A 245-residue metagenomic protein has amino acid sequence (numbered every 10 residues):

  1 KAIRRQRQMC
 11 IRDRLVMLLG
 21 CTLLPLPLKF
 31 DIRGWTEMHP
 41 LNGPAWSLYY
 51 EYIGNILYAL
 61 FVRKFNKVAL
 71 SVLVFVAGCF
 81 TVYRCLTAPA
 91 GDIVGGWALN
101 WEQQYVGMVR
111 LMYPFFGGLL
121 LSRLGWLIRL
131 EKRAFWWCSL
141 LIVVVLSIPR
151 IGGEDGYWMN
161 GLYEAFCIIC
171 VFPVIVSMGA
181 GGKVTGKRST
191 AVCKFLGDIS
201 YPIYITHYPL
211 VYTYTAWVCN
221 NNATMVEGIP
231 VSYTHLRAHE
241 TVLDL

Functional and structural regions predicted by a protein language model:
K1-R7, I11, H235-A238, V242-L245: Single conserved hydrophobic/aromatic residue that forms the stacking wall/gate of nucleotide- or nucleobase-binding
R5-Q8, R12-Y52, F80-P89, I93-G95 (+1 more regions): Membrane-interface helix-loop-helix regions
L15, G43-Y50, G54-N55, P114-F115 (+3 more regions): Membrane-embedded glycan transfer/ligation machinery that uses polyprenyl lipid-linked sugar donors/oligosaccharides
D31-W35, F61-F65, G95-V231: Alpha-helical transmembrane segments in multi-pass integral membrane proteins
I56-L60: Alpha-helical transmembrane segments of multipass membrane proteins
K67-A69: Interfacial loop-to-transmembrane-helix boundary motif in multi-pass membrane proteins
S71-T81, A134-V143: Central hydrophobic cores of alpha-helical transmembrane segments in multi-pass integral membrane proteins
S71-V74, I229-Y233: Hydrophobic alpha-helical transmembrane segments
